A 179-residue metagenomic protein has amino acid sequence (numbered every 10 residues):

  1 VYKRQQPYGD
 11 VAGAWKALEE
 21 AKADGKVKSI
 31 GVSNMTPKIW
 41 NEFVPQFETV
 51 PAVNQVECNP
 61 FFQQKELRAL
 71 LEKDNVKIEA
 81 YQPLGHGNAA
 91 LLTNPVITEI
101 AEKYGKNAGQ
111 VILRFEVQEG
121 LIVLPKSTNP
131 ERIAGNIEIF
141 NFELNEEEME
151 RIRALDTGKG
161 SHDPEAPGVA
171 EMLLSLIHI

Functional and structural regions predicted by a protein language model:
V1-Q5, I177-I179: Conserved small/polar residues in nucleotide/adenosyl-binding loops
Q6-L173: Beta/alpha (TIM)-barrel catalytic core signal, keyed to glycine-rich beta->alpha loops juxtaposed to Asp/Glu that bind
